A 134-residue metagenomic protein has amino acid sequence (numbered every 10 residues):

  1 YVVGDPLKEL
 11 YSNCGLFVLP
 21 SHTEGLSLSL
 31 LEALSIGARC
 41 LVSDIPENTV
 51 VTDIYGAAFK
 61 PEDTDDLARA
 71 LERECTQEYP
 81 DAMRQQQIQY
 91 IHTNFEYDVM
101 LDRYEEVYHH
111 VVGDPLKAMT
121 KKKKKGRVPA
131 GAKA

Functional and structural regions predicted by a protein language model:
Y1-L10, E62: Conserved active-site histidine-acidic residue motif and adjacent donor-binding/catalytic loop of glycosyltransferases
K8, S27, L31-S35, P46-V50: Short alpha-helical segment that forms part of, or immediately flanks, the ligand-binding pocket in carbohydrate-active
E9-C14, Y104: Short alpha-helical donor nucleotide-sugar binding micro-motif in glycosyltransferases
P20-H22: Aromatic "clamp/platform" in nucleotide-sugar-dependent glycosyltransferases that forms part of the donor/acceptor
R39-V42: Short hydrophobic beta-strand element within catalytic cores of glycosyltransferases and related nucleotide-activated
A57-T64, R73-E78: Conserved acidic donor-binding segment of nucleotide-sugar-dependent glycosyltransferases
D81-N94, R103-E106: A short, well-ordered alpha-helix in the C-terminal region of glycosyltransferases
Y97-A134: C-terminal alpha-helical cap of glycosyltransferases
